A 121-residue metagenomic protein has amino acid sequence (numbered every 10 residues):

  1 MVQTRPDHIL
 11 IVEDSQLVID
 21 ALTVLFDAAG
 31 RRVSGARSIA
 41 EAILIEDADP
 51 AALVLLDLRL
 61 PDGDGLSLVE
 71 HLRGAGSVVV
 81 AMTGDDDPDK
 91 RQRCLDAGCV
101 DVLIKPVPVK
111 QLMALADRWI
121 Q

Functional and structural regions predicted by a protein language model:
E13, L60: Conserved acidic carboxylate
Q16-S34: Two-component/phosphorelay signaling modules centered on CheY-like receiver
G35-L53: Acidic, metal-coordinating helix/loop segments flanking the phosphotransfer/catalytic sites of two-component signaling
S38, D64-S67: Acidic catalytic/metal-coordinating carboxylates
L44, L66-G76: Short amphipathic alpha-helix used as the core "switch/output" element in two-component signaling
D57, T83: Active-site residues of response regulator receiver
P61, D87: The feature encodes the CheY-like receiver
D89, V107-A116: C-terminal output helix
